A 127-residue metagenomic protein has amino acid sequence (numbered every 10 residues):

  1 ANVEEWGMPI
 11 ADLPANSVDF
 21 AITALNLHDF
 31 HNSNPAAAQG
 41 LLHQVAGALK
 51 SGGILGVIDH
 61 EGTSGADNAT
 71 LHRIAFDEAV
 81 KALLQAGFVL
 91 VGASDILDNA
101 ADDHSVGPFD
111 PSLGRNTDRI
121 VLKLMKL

Functional and structural regions predicted by a protein language model:
A1-D12: S-adenosyl-L-methionine
A11-I22: A short acidic, Gly/Pro-enriched loop at the edge of an enzyme's catalytic core that lines a small-molecule cofactor
T23-L27: Residues lining the SAM
F30-H31, T63-D67: Short, solvent-exposed loop/turn segments at secondary-structure junctions
A37-S51: A short glycine-rich, Lys/Arg-flanked "PGG" loop and its adjoining helix->strand segment in the class I
G52-E61: Conserved beta-strand signature within the Rossmann-like core of class I S-adenosyl-L-methionine
D67-S94: Conserved Class I S-adenosyl-L-methionine
A86, D103-L127: Core SAM-dependent methyltransferase catalytic element
